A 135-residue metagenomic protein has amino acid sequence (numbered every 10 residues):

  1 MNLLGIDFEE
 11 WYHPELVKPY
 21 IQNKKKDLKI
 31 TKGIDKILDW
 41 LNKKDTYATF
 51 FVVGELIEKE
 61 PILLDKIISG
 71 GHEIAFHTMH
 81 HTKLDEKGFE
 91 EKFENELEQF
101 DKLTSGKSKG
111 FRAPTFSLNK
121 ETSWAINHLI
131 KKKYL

Functional and structural regions predicted by a protein language model:
M1-L135: Catalytic alpha-helical scaffold of carbohydrate-active enzymes acting on polysaccharides/glycoconjugates
